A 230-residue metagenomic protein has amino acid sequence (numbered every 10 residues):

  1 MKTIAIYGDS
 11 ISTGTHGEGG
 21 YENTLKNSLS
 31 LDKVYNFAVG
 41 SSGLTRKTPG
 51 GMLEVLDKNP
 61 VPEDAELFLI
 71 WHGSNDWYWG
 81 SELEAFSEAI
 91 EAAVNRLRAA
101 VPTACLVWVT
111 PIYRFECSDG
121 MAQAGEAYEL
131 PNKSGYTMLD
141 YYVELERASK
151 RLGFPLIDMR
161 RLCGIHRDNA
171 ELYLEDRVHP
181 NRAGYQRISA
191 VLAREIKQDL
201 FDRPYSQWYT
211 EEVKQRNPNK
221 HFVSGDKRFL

Functional and structural regions predicted by a protein language model:
M1-K2, E211-V213, N217, S224-L230: Short, Lys/Arg-enriched, disordered terminal segments
K2-I6, I11-E91: Conserved SGNH/GDSL esterase-like catalytic core that processes O-acyl groups on lipids and polysaccharides
Y21, A193-E195, T210: Hydrophobic alpha-helical membrane context
V39, F201-H221: Short, flexible loop/turn segments with low-complexity composition
R46, V178, V191, W208-K214: Bulky hydrophobic/aromatic packing residues
E54-Y205, H221-L230: Alpha-helical cap/lid subdomain in secreted, periplasmic, or secretory-pathway luminal O-acyl-processing enzymes
